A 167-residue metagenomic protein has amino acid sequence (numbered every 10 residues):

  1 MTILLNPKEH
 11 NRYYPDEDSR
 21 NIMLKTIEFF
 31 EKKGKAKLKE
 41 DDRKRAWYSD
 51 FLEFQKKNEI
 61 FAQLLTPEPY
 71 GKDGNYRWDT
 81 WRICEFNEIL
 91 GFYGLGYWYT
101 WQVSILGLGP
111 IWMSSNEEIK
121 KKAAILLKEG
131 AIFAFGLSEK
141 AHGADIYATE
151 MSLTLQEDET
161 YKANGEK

Functional and structural regions predicted by a protein language model:
M1-Q102, E117-F133, A141-A144, Q156 (+1 more regions): Amphipathic, small/basic residue-rich leader segments at the start of a protein or domain
F29, P110-M113: Short alpha-helical scaffold segments that flank and stabilize functional sites
Q102-L108: Short, conserved phosphate-binding/catalytic loop or strand-edge motifs used in phosphoryl-/nucleotidyl-transfer
I111-W112, D145-T149: Short acidic, glycine/serine/threonine-rich loops at helix termini
S138: Cytosolic ligand/metal-binding cores
M151-T154: A structural signal for short hydrophobic beta-strand segments in well-ordered beta-sheet cores
E166-K167: DPxDG-like acidic metal-binding loop motif
